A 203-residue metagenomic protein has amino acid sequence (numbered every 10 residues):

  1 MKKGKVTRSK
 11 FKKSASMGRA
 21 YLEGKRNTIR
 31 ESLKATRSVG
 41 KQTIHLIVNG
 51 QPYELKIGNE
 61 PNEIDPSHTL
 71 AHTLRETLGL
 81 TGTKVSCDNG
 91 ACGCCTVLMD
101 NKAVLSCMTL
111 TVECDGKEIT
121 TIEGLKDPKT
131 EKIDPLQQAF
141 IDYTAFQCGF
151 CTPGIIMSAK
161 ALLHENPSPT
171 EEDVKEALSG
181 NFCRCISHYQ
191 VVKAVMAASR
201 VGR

Functional and structural regions predicted by a protein language model:
K2-R203: Signature of N-terminal electron-transfer/Fe-S-associated modules in redox systems
